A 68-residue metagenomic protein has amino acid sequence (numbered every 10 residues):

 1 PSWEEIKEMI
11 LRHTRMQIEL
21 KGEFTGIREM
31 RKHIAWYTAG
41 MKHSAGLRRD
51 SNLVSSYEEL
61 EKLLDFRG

Functional and structural regions predicted by a protein language model:
P1-G68: Alpha/beta catalytic cores of nucleotide-metabolism and tRNA/nucleoside-modifying enzymes
